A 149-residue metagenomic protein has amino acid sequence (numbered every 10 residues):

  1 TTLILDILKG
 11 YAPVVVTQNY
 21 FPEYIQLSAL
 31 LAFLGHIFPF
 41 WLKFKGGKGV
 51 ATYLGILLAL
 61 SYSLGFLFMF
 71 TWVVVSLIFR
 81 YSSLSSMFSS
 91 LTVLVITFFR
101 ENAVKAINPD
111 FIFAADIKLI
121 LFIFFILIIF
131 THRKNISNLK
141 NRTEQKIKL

Functional and structural regions predicted by a protein language model:
T1-K9, F38-A51, I78-F88, T131-L149: Interhelical loop and helix-boundary elements at the membrane-water interface of polytopic inner-membrane proteins
G10-L27, L58-G65, F99-I120: Helix-coil boundary and interhelical linker segments in multi-pass alpha-helical membrane proteins
Y11-A12, P22-K45, V50-A59, F68 (+1 more regions): Anionic-ligand binding patches
V14-V15, W41, L77, L94 (+3 more regions): Membrane-embedded alpha-helical segments of multi-pass transporters/permeases
T17-F21, V50-F79, L91-E101: Interfacial segments of multi-pass membrane proteins
I25-L30, L54, F66-F70, M87-L91 (+1 more regions): Hydrophobic alpha-helical transmembrane segments
I107-L149: C-terminal membrane-associated helical module and adjoining short loops/tails
